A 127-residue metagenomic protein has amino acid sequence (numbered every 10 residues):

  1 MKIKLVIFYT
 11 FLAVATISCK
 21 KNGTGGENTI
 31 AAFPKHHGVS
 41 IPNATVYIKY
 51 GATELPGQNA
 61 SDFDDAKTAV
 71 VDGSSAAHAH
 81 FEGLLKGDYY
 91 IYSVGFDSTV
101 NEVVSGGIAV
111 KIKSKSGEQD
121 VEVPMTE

Functional and structural regions predicted by a protein language model:
A15-S18: C-terminal motif of bacterial Sec signal peptides marking the signal peptidase cleavage site
K20-N22: Bacterial signal peptide processing site
N28-H36: A short, amphipathic beta-strand motif
K35, V94-F96: Beta-strand-rich extracellular modules
H37-D64: Short, ordered, surface-exposed loop/turn motifs in non-cytosolic proteins
A76-G83: Short, surface-exposed beta-strand/beta-hairpin micro-motifs centered on an aromatic residue
G87-S93: A short tyrosine-centered beta-strand micro-motif
F96-E127: Structured interaction patches on ligand/partner-binding surfaces of diverse proteins
